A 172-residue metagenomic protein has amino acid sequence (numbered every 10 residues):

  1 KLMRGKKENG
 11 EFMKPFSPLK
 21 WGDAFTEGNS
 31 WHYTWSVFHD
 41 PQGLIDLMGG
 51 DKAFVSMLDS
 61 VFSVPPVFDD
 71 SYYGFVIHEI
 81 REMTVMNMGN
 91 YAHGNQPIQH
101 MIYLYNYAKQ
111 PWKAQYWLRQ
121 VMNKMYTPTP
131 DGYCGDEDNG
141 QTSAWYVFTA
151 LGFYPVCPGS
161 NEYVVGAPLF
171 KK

Functional and structural regions predicted by a protein language model:
L2-L169: Active-site core of glycosidic bond-cleaving carbohydrate-active enzymes
K172: Catalytic-core signal marking the mid-to-C-terminal active-site face
